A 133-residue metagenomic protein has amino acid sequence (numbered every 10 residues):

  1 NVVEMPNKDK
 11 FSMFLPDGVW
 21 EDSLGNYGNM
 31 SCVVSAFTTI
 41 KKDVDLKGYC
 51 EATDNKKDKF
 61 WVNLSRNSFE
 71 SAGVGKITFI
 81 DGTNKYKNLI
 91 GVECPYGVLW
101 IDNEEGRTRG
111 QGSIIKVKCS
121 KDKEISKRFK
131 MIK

Functional and structural regions predicted by a protein language model:
N1-K133: Beta-strand-enriched cores of mature, soluble protein domains
